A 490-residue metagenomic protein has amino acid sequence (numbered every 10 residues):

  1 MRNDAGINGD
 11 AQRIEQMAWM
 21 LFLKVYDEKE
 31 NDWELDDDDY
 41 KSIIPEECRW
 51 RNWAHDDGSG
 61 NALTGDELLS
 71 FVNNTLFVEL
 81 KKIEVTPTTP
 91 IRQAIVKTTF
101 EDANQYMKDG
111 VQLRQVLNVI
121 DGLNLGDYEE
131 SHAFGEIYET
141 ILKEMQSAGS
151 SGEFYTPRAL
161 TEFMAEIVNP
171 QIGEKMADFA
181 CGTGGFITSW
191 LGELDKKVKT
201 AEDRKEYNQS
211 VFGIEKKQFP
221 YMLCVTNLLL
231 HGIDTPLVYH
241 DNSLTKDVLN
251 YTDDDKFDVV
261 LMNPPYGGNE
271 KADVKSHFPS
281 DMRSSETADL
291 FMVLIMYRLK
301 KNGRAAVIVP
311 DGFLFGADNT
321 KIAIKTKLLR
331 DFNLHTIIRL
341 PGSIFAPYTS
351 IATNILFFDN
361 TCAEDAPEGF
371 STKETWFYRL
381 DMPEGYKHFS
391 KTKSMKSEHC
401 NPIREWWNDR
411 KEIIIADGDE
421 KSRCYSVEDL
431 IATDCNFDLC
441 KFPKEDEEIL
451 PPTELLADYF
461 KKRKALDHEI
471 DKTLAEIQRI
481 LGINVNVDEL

Functional and structural regions predicted by a protein language model:
M1-I167, Q171-I172, Y239-V248, R339-S343 (+3 more regions): Non-catalytic, mostly N-terminal accessory regions of nucleic-acid modification and defense proteins
D4, L123, T140, E144 (+8 more regions): Conserved, well-folded catalytic cores of nucleic-acid-processing and energy-transducing macromolecular machines
G9, R13, Q218-Y221, V238 (+1 more regions): Conserved Class I SAM-dependent methyltransferase catalytic core
S150-M262, G267-N269, S285, D289 (+4 more regions): Conserved S-adenosyl-L-methionine
N269-D273, A317: Conserved ATPase-coupling elements of RecA-like P-loop NTPase cores
A272-S276, L334: Flexible, solvent-exposed coil segments and beta strand-coil junctions, predominantly the extracellular/periplasmic
H277, M282-S285: Catalytic core segments in nucleotide and nucleic-acid processing enzymes
N333-L334, A346-E405: C-terminal, active-site-flanking charged/polar segments
